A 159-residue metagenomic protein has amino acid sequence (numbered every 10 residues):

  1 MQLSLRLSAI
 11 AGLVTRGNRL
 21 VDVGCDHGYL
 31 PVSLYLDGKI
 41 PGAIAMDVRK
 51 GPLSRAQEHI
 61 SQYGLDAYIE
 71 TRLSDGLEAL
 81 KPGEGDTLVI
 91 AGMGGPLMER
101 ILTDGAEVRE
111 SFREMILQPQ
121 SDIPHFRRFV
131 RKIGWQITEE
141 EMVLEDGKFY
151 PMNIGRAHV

Functional and structural regions predicted by a protein language model:
Q2-G17: Conserved alpha-helix/loop element of class I SAM-dependent methyltransferases that forms part of the SAM/SAH-binding
G17-D26: Conserved class I S-adenosyl-L-methionine
G28, V32: Glycine-rich SAM-binding Motif I of class I
G42-D47: Conserved SAM-binding motif I beta-strand of class I
R49-G51: Conserved SAM/SAH-binding beta-strand->alpha-helix loop
S54-G83: S-adenosyl-L-methionine
D104-N153: C-terminal substrate-binding/active-site "lid" region of AdoMet-derived donor-dependent transferases
A157-V159: Conserved small/polar residues in nucleotide/adenosyl-binding loops
